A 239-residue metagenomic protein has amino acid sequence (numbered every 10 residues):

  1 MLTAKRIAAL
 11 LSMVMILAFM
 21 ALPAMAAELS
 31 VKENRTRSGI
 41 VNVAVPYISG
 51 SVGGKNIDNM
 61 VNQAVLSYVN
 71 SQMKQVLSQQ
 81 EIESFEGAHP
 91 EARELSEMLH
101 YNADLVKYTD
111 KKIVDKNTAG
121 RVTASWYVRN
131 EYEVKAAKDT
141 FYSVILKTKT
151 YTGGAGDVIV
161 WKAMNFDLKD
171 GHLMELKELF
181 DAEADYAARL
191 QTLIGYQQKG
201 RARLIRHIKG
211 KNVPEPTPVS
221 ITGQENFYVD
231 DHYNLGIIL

Functional and structural regions predicted by a protein language model:
L2-M25: Sec-dependent N-terminal signal peptides of Gram-positive bacterial secreted proteins and lipoproteins
A24-L239: Compositionally biased intrinsically disordered regions enriched in Thr/Gly
